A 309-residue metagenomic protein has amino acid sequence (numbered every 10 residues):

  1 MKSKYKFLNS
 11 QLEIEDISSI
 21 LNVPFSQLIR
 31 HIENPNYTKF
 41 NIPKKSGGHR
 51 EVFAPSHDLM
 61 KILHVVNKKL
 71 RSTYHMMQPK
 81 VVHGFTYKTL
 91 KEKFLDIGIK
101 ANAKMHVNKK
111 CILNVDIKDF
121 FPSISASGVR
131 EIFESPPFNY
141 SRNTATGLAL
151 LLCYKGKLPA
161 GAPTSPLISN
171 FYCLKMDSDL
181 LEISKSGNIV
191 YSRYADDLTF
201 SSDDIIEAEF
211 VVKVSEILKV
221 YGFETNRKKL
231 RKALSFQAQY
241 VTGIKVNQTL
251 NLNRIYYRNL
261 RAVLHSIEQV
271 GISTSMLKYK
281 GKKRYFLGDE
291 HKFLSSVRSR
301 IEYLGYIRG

Functional and structural regions predicted by a protein language model:
M1-A162, F171-S178, I205-G309: Right-hand nucleic-acid polymerase module
M76-M77, S184-Y191, I272: Surface-exposed helix-capping loop/turn segments at secondary-structure junctions
N114-K118, G161, S165, G187-D203: Catalytic palm active-site di-aspartate
